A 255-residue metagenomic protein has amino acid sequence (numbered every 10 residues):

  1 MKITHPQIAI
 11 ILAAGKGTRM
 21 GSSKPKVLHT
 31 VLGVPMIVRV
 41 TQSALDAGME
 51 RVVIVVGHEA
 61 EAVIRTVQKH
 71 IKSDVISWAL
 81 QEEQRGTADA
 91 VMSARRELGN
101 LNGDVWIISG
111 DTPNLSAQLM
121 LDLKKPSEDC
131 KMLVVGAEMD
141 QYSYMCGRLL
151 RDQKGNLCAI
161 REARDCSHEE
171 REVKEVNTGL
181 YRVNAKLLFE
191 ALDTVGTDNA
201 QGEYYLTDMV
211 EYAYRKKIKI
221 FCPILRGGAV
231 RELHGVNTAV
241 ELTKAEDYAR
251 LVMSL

Functional and structural regions predicted by a protein language model:
M1-I8, P35-S109, N114-M120: Conserved N-terminal catalytic core of the sugar/cofactor nucleotidyltransferase
M1-P6, D198-L255: Left-handed beta-helix
M1-S22: N-terminal nucleotide-binding beta1-loop-alpha1 segment
A9-I11, V53-I54, I107, M132-V135 (+1 more regions): Structural beta-sheet core signal
S23-V40: Short catalytic helix/loop segments, enriched in acidic residues and glycine and frequently bearing histidine
T30, N114, R182, G235-V236: Short aromatic/basic micro-patch
L32, H58-E59, E82, Q118 (+3 more regions): Short beta->alpha linker loops
L115-A200, M209, I218-F221, G227: Conserved core of the sugar-phosphate nucleotidyltransferase
